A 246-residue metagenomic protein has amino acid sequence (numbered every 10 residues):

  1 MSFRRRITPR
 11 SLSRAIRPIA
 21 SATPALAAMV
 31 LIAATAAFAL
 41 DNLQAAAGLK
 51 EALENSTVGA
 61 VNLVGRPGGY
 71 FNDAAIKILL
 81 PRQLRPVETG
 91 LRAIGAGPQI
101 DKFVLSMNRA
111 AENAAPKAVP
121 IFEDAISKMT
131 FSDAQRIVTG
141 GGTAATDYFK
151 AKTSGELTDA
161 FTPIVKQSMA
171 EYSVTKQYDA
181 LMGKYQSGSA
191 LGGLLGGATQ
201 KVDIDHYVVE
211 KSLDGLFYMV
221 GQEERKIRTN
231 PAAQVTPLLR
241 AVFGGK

Functional and structural regions predicted by a protein language model:
F3-L26: Bacterial N-terminal signal peptides that target proteins for export
I32-A36: N-terminal signal peptide c-region/cleavage motif recognized by signal peptidases
F38-A111: N-terminal Sec/ER secretory leader and immediately downstream segment of secreted/extracellular precursors
L40, S212-K246: A cross-kingdom marker for long, charged
A60, T130, P231: Residue-level signature of catalytic and energy-coupling elements of molecular machines, predominantly ATP/GTP-dependent
Q99-E171: Mid-length scaffold segments of soluble, non-membrane domains
I164-K211: An amphipathic alpha-helical core segment
